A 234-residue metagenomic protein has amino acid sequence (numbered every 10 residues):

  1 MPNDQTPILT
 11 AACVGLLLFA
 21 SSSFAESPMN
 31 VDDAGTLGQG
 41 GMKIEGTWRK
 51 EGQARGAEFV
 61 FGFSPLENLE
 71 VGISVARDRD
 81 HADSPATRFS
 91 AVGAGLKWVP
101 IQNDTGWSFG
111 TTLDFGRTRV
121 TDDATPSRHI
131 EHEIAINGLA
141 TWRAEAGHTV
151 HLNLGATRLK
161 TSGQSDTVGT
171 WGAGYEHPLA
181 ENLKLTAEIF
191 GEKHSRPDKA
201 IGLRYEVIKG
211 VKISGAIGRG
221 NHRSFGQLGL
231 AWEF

Functional and structural regions predicted by a protein language model:
M1-A12: Bacterial N-terminal signal peptides that target proteins for export
A12-L18: Hydrophobic helical h-region of N-terminal Sec-dependent signal peptides in bacterial secretory/periplasmic proteins
A20-S22: N-terminal signal peptide c-region/cleavage motif recognized by signal peptidases
F24-F234: Transmembrane beta-barrel domains of Gram-negative outer membranes and organellar outer membranes
